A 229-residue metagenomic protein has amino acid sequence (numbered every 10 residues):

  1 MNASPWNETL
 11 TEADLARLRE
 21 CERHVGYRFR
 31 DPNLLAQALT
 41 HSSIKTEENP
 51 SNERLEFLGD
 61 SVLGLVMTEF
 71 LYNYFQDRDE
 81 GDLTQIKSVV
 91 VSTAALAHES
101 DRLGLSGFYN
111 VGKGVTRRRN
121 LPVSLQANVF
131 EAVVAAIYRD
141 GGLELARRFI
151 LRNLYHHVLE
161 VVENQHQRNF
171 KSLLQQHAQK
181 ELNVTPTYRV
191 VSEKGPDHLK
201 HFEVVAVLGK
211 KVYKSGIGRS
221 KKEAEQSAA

Functional and structural regions predicted by a protein language model:
M1-A229: Double-stranded RNA-binding/processing signature
